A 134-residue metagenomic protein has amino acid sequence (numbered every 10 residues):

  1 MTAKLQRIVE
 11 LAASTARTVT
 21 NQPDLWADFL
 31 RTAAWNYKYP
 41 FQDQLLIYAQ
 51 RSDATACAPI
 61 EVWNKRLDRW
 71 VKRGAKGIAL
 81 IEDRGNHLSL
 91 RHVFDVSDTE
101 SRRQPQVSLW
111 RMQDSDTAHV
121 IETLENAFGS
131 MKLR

Functional and structural regions predicted by a protein language model:
M1-R134: N-terminal accessory/interface modules of nucleic-acid-binding and processing proteins
